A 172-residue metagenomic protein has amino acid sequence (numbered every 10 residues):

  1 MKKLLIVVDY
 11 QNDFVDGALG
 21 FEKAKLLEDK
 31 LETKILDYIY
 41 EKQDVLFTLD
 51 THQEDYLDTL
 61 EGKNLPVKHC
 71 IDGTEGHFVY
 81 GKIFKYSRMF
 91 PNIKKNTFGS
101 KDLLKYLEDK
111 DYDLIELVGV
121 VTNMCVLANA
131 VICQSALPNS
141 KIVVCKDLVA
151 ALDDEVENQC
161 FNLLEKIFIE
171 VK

Functional and structural regions predicted by a protein language model:
M1-P91: Active-site acidic carboxylates
L19, F78, A128, E155-Q159: Generic recognition of short, well-ordered alpha-helical segments
T33-D37, L127-L137: Histidine-anchored nucleotide/phosphate-binding helix
Y40-Q43, L137-K141: A short helix->loop->beta-strand "cap" motif at the edges of active sites that frequently abuts
G73-N123: Internal catalytic-core helix/loop-beta-alpha segment that presents or stabilizes conserved functional determinants
E116-V121, S140-D154, K172: A short glycine-rich beta-strand->turn/loop micro-motif centered on a GG-aromatic cluster
C133, V149-F161: Structured adenosyl-cofactor binding patch, chiefly the S-adenosyl-L-methionine
L164-K172: A glycine-rich helix N-cap at a beta->alpha junction
